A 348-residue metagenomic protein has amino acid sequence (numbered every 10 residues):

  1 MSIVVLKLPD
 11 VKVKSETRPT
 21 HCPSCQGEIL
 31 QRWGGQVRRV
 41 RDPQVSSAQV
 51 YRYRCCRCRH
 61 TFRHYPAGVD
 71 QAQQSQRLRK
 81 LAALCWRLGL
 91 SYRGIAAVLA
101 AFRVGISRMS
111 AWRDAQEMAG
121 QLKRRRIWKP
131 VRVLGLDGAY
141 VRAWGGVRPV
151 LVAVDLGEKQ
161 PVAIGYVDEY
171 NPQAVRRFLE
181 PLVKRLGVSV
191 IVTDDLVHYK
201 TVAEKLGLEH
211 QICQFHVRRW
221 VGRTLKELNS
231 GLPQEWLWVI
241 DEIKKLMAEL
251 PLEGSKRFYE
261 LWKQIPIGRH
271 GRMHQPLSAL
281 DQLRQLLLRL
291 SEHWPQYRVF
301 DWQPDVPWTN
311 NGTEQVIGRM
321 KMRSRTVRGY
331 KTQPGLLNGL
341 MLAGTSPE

Functional and structural regions predicted by a protein language model:
K14-H21, A48-Y51: Short metal-coordination and nucleic-acid-contact micro-motifs, chiefly zinc-binding Cys/His arrays
P23-G27, R57: Short, cysteine/histidine-rich loop/knuckle motifs that typically chelate Zn2+
E28-I29, T61, V98-A101: Cys/His-rich metal-chelating microdomains
Q31-C85: Basic, short loop/linker segments at the boundary and entry of helix-turn-helix/winged-helix-like folds
R54, A101-V202, E209, R289 (+2 more regions): RNase H-like nuclease fold core
L88-L99: Short, charged amphipathic recognition helices of the HTH superfamily and cognate SANT/SANTA-like modules
S189-L196, K200, K205, Q234-E348: Acidic/histidine-rich catalytic cores and adjacent linkers of DNA breakage/strand-transfer/modification proteins
G207-E227: Inter-helix linker motif
